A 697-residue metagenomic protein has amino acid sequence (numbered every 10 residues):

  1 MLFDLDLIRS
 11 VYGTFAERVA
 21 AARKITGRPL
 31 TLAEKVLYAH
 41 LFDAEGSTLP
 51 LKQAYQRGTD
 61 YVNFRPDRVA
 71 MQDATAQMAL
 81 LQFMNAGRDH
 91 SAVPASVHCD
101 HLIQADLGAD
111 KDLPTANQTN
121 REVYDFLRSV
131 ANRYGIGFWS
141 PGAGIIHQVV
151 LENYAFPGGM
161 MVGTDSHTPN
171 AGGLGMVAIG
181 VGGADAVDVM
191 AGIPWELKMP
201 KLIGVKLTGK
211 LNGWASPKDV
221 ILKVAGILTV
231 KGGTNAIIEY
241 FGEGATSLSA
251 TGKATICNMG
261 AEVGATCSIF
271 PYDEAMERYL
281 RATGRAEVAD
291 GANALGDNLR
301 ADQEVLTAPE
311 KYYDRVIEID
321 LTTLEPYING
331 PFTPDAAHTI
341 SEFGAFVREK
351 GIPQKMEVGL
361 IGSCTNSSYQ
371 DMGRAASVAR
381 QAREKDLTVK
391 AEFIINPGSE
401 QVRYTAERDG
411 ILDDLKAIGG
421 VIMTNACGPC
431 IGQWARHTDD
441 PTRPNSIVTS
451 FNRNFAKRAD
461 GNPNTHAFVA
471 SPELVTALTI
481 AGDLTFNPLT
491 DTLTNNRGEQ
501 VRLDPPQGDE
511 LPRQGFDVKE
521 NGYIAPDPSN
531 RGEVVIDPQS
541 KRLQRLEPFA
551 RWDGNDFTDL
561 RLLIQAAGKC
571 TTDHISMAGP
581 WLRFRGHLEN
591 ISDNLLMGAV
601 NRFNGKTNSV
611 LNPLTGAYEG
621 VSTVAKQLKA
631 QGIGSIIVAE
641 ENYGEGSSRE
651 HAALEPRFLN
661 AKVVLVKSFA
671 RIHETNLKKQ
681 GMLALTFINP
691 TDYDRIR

Functional and structural regions predicted by a protein language model:
L2-L5, R23-K24, F64, G108-P114 (+6 more regions): Glycine- and acidic
F3-D4, D73, Y154-D290, L387 (+3 more regions): Mobile "lid/hinge" segments at catalytic clefts and subdomain interfaces of large enzymes
I8-S10, F15, A20-P200, F584-I637 (+1 more regions): Long, structured ligand/cofactor-binding scaffold of large enzymes
M71, I103-L107, I145-Q148, T168-A171 (+13 more regions): Flexible loop/turn segments at secondary-structure boundaries
S91-L102, K206, E239-F241, P271-Y272 (+2 more regions): Short internal beta-strands
D112-Q118, V123, R128-G163, E239-G242 (+10 more regions): Accessory "access/gating" subregions that flank catalytic or transport cores
G172-V181, R374, H651-F658: DPxDG-like acidic metal-binding loop motif
E325, A337, S377, K390 (+2 more regions): Cytosolic catalytic domains that perform sulfur/thiol-centered chemistry
